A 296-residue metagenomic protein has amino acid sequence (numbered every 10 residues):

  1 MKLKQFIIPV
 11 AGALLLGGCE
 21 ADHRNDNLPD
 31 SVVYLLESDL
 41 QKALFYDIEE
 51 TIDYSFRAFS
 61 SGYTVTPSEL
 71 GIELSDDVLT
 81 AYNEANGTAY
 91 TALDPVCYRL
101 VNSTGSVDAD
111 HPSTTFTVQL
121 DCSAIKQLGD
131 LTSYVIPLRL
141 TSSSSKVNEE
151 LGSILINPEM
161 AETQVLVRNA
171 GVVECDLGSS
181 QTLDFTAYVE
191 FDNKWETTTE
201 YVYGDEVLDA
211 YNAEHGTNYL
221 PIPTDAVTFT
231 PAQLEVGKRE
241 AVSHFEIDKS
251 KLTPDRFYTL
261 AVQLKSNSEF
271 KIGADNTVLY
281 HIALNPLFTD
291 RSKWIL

Functional and structural regions predicted by a protein language model:
M1-I7: Bacterial N-terminal signal peptides that target proteins for export
L15-G18: C-terminal motif of bacterial Sec signal peptides marking the signal peptidase cleavage site
A21-V107, H111-T115, A124-T199, N276 (+1 more regions): Acidic/polar, low-complexity intrinsically disordered N-terminal segments immediately downstream of a Sec signal
D76-P95, K146, Y203-P223, N267-K271: Short aromatic-acidic-glycine turn motif
G105-S113, P231-A241: Short proline/glycine- and polar residue-rich coil/turn motifs
F116-V118, D130-S144, S243-F245, R256-S268: A short beta-strand micro-motif common to beta-rich folds, especially ectodomain repeats
D121-L128, D248-P254: Short, surface-exposed loop/turn segments at beta-strand-coil junctions that are enriched for proline with nearby
K238-V242, D255-L296: Hydrophilic extracytoplasmic domains
